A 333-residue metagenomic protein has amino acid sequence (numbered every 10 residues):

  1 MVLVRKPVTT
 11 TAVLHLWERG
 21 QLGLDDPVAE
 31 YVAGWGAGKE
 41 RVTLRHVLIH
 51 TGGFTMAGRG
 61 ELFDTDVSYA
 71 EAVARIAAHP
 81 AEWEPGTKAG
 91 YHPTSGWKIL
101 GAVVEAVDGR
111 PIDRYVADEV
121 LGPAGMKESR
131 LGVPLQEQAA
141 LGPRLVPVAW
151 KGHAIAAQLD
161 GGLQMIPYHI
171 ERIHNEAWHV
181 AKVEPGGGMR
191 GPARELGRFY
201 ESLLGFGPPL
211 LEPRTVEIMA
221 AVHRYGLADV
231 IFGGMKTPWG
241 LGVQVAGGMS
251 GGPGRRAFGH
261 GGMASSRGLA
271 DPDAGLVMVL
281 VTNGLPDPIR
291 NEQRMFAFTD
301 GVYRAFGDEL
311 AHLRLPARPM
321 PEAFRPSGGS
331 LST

Functional and structural regions predicted by a protein language model:
M1-D25, I99-E105, L196-F199, G275: Active-site SXXK
L3-V4, L16-R59, A78, A106-K151 (+1 more regions): Active-site helix/loop module of the DD-peptidase/beta-lactamase fold, centered on the serine-lysine SxxK catalytic
P7-T11, V42-R45, T94-G101, R114 (+3 more regions): A structural signal for well-ordered alpha-helical segments within the folded catalytic domains of diverse enzymes
G34-R41, K88-T94, M189: A glycine-rich, coil/turn loop motif that links secondary-structure elements
E61-D66, A74-A78, E82-E84, A89-Y91 (+2 more regions): Recognition helices and adjacent regulatory flanks at domain boundaries
A70-A74, T299-D300: Hydrophobic core segments within long, regular secondary-structure runs in both alpha- and beta-rich folds
K88, E105-P123, K127, Q136-T333: Catalytic loop of the DD-peptidase/beta-lactamase superfamily, centered on the K-T-G motif and neighboring
